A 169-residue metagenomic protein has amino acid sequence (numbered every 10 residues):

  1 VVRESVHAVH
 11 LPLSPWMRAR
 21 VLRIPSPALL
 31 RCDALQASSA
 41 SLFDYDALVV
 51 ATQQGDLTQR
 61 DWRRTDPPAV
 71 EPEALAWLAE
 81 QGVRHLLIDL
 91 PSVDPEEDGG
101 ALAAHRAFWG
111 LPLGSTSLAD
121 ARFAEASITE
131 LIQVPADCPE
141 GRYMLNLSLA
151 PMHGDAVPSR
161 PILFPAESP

Functional and structural regions predicted by a protein language model:
V1-P169: Active-/binding-site microenvironments in catalytic and ligand-binding cores
